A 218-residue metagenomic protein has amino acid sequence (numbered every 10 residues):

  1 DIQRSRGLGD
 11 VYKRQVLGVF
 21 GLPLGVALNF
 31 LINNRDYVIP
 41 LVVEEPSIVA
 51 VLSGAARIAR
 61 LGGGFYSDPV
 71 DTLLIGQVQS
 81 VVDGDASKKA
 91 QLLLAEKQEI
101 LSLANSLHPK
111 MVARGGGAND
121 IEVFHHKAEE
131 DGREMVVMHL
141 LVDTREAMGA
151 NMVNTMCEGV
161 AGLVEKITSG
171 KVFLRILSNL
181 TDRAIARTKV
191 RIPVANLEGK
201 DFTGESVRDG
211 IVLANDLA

Functional and structural regions predicted by a protein language model:
D1, I39-V43, G149: A broad, low-specificity signal for short, low-complexity segments enriched in glycine/proline and polar/charged
I2-L8, Y12: Single conserved hydrophobic/aromatic residue that forms the stacking wall/gate of nucleotide- or nucleobase-binding
Q3, F30, R145: Short glycine- and Lys/Arg-enriched binding-loop motifs that mark or flank ligand-binding interfaces
L8-G9, G64, Q77-V81, H125 (+2 more regions): Short alpha-helical interface elements
D10, V49, K97, G204-I211: Alpha-helix initiation and N-capping motif
R14, G18-R133, M138-L141: Small-residue-rich
E146-A218: Glycine-rich anion/phosphate-binding loop at the beta-strand->alpha-helix junction
